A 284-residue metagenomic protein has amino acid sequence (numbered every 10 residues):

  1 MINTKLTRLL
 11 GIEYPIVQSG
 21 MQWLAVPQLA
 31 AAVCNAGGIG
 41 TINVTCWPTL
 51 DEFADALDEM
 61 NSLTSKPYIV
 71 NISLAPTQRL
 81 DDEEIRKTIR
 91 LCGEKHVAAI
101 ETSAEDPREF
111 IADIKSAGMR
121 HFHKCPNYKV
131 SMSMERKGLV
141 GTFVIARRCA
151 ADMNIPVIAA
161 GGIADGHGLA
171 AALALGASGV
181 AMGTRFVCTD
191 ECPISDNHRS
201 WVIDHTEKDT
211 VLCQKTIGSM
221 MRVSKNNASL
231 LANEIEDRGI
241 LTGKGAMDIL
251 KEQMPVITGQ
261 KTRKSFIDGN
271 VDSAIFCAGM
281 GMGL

Functional and structural regions predicted by a protein language model:
M1-D152: Active-site entrance/lid segments in N-terminal catalytic domains of soluble metabolic enzymes
M21, G162-I163: Active-site metal-binding loops of divalent metal-dependent hydrolases
N43, N71, K124, A160 (+2 more regions): Generic beta-sheet signal
M132-I158, A164-L284: Conserved active-site-proximal phosphate/metal-binding subdomains
